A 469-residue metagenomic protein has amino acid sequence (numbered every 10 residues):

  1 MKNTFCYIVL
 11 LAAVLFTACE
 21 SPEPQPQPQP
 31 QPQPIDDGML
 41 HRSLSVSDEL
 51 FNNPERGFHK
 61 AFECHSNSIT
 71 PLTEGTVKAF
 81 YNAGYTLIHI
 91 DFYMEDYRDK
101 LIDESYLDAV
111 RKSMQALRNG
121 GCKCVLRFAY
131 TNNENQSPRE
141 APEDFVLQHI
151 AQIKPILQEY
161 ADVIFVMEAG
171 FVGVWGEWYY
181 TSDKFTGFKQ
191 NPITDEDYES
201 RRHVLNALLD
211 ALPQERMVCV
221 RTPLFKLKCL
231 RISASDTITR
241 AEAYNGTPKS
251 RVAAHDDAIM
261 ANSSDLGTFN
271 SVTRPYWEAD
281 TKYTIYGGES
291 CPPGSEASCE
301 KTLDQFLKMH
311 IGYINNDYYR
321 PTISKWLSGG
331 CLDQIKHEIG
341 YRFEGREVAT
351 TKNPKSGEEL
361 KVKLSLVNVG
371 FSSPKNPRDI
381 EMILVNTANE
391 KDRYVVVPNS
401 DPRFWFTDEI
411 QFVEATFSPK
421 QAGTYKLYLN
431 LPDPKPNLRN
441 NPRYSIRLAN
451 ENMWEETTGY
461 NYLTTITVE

Functional and structural regions predicted by a protein language model:
L15-A18: C-terminal motif of bacterial Sec signal peptides marking the signal peptidase cleavage site
E20-P22: Bacterial signal peptide processing site
Q27-Q29, K336-E469: Extracellular/luminal regions of secreted and cell-surface proteins that mediate adhesion/ECM remodeling
Q33-T86, D91: Boundary/entry segment of secreted carbohydrate-active catalytic domains
T73-T131, E143-F145, L212: Aromatic-lined substrate-binding rim segments of carbohydrate-active enzymes
S105-K123, E140-E168, D197-A211: An active-site-proximal structural segment forming one wall of the substrate-binding cleft that immediately precedes
V166-G170, E177, T181-Y319: Catalytic-core regions of glycoside hydrolase
S298-T350: Catalytic cores of secreted or luminal carbohydrate-active enzymes
